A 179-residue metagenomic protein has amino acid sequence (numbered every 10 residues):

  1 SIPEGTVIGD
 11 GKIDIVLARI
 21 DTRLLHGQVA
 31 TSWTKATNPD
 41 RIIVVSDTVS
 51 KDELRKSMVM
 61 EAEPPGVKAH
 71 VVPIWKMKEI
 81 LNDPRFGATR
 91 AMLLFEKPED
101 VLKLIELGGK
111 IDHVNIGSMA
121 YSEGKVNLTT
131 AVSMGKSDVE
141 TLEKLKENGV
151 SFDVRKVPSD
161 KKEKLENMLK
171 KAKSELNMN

Functional and structural regions predicted by a protein language model:
I2-L17, T22, T31-A36, V49 (+4 more regions): N-terminal intrinsically disordered, cationic/polar leader segments that include organellar targeting peptides
D10-G11, I20, L24, Q28 (+1 more regions): Positively charged, polar, low-complexity stretches
G27-A30, D138: Glycine-rich, charged/polar anion/phosphate-binding loops that engage phosphate groups from diverse ligands
A36-P39, M119: Short connector loops/turns at beta-strand edges and beta->alpha or beta->beta junctions
D47, P64, V71-I74, Y121 (+6 more regions): Extended, low-hydrophobicity, polar/charged segments
E53, L81, E123, K164-L165: Short Asp/Glu-rich motifs
D83-A88, N127-S133, N167-A172: Short, surface-exposed amphipathic charged segments that create phosphate/polyanion-binding patches used for binding
T89-R90, E96-K146: Long, charge-patterned amphipathic alpha-helical coiled-coil/hairpin "stalk" segments used as oligomerization
